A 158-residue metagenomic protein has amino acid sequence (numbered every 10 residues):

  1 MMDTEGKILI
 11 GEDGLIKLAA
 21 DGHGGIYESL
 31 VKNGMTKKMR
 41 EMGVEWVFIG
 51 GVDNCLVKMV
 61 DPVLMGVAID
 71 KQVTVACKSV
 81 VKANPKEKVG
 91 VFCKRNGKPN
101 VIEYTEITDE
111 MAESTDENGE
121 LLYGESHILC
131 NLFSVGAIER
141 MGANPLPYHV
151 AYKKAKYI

Functional and structural regions predicted by a protein language model:
M1-V44: Conserved N-terminal catalytic core of the sugar/cofactor nucleotidyltransferase
M39-F48, L56-V60, M65-I158: Catalytic core of tubulin tyrosine ligase-like
V52: Short acidic donor-binding/metal-coordinating loop in glycosyltransferase active sites
